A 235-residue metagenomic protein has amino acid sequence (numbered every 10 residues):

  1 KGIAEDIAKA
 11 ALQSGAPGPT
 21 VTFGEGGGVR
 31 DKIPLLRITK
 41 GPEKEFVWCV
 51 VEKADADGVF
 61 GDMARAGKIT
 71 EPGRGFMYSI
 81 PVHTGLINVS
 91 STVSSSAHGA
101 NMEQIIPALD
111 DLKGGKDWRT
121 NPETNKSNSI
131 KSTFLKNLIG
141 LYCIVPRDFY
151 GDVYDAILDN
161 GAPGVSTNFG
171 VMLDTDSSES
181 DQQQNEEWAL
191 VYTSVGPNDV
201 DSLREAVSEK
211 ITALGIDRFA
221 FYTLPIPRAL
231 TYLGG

Functional and structural regions predicted by a protein language model:
K1-G235: Positively charged, small/polar-rich N-terminal and surface patches that mediate targeting and assembly and bind
